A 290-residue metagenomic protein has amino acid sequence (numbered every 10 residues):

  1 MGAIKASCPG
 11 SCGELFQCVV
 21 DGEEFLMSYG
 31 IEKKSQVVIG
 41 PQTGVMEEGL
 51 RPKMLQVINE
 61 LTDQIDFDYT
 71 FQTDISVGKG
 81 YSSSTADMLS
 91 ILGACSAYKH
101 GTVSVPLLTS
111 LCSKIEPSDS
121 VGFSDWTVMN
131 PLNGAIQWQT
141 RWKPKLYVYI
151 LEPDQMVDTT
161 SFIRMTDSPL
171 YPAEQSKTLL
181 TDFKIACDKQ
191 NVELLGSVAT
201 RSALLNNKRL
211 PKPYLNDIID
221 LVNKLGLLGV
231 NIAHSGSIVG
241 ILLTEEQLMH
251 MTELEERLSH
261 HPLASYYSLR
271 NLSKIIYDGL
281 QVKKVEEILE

Functional and structural regions predicted by a protein language model:
M1-K79, D278, E290: ATP-binding N-lobe of GHMP and related small-molecule kinases
K5, L15, Q36, V128 (+2 more regions): Conserved hydrophobic/aromatic beta-strand scaffold that supports enzyme active sites
A6-C8, V19, Y29-I31, D119-G122 (+2 more regions): Solvent-exposed alpha-helices and their adjacent loops that cap or buttress functional pockets in soluble metabolic
Q36-V38, L227-A233: Short, flexible, solvent-exposed loop/turn segments with mixed acidic/basic and small polar residues
K79-V105, V121: DPxDG-like acidic metal-binding loop motif
V103-L228, T244-E290: ATP-dependent small-molecule kinase catalytic core of the GHMP/sugar-kinase superfamily and closely related
A233-G240: Small/polar glycine-rich anion-binding or flexible loop at a beta-alpha turn
